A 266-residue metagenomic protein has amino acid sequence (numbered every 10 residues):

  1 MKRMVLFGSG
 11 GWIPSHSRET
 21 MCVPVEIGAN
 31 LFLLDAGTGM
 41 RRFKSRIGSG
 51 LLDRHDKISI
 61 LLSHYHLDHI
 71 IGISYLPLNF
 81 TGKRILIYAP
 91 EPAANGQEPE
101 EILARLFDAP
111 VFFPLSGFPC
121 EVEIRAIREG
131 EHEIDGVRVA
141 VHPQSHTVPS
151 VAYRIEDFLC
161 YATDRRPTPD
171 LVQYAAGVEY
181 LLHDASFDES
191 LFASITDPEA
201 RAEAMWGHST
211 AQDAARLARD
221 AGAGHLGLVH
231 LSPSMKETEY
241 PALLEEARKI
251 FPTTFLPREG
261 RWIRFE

Functional and structural regions predicted by a protein language model:
M1-Y161, P241-F265: Binuclear metal-dependent hydrolase catalytic cores
L34, S63, T163, H183-A185 (+1 more regions): Active-site flanking residues adjacent to catalytic metal/cofactor-binding acidic residues
H146-T147, C160, R166-T168, F187-E189: Short, catalytically relevant binding-site loops at active-site mouths
T168-E259: Cap/insert and terminal regions of metallo-dependent hydrolase folds
G227, F265-E266: Conserved N-terminal glycine/acidic-rich loop preference
